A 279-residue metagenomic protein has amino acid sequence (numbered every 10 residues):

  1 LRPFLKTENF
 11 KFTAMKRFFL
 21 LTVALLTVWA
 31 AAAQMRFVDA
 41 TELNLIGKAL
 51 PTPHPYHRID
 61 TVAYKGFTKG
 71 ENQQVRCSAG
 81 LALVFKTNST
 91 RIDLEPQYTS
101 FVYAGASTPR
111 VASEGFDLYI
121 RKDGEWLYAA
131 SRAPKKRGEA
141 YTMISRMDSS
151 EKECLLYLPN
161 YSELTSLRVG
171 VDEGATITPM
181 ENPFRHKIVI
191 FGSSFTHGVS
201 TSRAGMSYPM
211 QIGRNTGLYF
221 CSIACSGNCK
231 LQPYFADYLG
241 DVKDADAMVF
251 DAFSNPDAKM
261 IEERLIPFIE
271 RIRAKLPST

Functional and structural regions predicted by a protein language model:
F4, N9-A14, A32-K187: N-terminal secretory targeting modules
M15, N228, Q232-T279: Alpha-helical cap/lid subdomain in secreted, periplasmic, or secretory-pathway luminal O-acyl-processing enzymes
K16-T22: Sec-dependent signal peptide recognition, specifically the positively charged N-region followed immediately by
A24-A32: Hydrophobic h-region of N-terminal signal peptides that target proteins for export in Gram-negative bacteria
R185-P209, S226: Catalytic nucleophile-elbow at a beta strand-turn-alpha helix junction centered on a G-D-S/GDSL motif, marking
K187-I190, Y219-I223, D246-D251: Structural recognition of the beta-strand scaffold that forms the well-ordered cores of secreted hydrolase catalytic
S194-V199, S222-G227, F253-K259: Surface-exposed cleft-lining segments at the edges of enzyme active sites
P209-I223: Short helix-loop-beta junction
